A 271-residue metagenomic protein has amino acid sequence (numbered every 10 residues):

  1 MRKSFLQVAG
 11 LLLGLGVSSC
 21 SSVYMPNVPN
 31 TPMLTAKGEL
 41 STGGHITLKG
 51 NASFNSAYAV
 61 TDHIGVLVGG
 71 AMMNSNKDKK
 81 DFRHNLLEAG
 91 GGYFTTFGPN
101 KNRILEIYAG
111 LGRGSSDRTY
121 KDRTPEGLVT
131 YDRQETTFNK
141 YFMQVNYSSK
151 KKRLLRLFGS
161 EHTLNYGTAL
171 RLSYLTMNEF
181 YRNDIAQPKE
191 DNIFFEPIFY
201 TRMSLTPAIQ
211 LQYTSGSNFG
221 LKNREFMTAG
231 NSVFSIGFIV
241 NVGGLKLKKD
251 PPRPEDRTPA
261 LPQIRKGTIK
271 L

Functional and structural regions predicted by a protein language model:
M1-C20: Sec-dependent bacterial lipoprotein signal peptides
C20-N76, K80, N241-G243, D250-L271: Short glycine/proline- and aromatic-enriched beta-strand/turn motifs that initiate or cap beta-hairpins
N30-M33, A52-V68, H84-G98, Y141-K151 (+2 more regions): Feature captures outer-membrane beta-barrel proteins of Gram-negative bacteria and organelles
L34-T42, G50-A52, D62-I64, P99-I107 (+4 more regions): Outer-envelope beta-barrel architecture signal
T42-L48, Y58, V68-M72, L105-S115 (+2 more regions): Transmembrane beta-barrel strands of outer-membrane/channel proteins
T42-S56, M73-H84, P99, D191-I193 (+1 more regions): Solvent-exposed loop/turn segments connecting transmembrane beta-strands in outer-membrane beta-barrel proteins
M73-D117: Ligand-binding grooves and catalytic loops that recognize ribose/phosphate and carbohydrate rings, and esterified lipid
S115-L271: Outer-membrane beta-barrel transmembrane domain signature
